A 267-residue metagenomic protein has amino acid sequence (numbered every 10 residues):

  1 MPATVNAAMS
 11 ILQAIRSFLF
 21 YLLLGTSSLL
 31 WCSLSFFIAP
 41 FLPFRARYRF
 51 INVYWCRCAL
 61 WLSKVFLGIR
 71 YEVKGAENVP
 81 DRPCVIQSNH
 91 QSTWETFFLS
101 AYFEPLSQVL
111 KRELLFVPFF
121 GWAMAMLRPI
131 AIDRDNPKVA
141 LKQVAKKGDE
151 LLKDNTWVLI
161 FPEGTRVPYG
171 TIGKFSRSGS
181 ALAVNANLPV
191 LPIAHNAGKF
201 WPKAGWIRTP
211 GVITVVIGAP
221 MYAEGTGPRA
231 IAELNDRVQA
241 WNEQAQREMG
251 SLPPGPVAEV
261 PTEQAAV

Functional and structural regions predicted by a protein language model:
P2-A14, L141-V267: Non-catalytic C-terminal accessory region of glycerolipid acyltransferases and related lyso-lipid remodeling enzymes
P2-C84: Membrane-anchoring hydrophobic helices of lipid-metabolizing enzymes
C32-V53, K64-F66, D81-P137: Catalytic core of membrane glycerolipid acyltransferases/transacylases, capturing the structured, soluble-facing
V73, I86, Q108-V109, V215-I217: Generic preference for hydrophobic
K74, V109-K111, I132-R134, P162 (+1 more regions): Thr-Gly-centered strand-to-loop micro-motif
K74, V79-T93, F119, Q143 (+2 more regions): Alpha-helical membrane-embedding segments and immediately adjacent membrane-interface amphipathic helices
